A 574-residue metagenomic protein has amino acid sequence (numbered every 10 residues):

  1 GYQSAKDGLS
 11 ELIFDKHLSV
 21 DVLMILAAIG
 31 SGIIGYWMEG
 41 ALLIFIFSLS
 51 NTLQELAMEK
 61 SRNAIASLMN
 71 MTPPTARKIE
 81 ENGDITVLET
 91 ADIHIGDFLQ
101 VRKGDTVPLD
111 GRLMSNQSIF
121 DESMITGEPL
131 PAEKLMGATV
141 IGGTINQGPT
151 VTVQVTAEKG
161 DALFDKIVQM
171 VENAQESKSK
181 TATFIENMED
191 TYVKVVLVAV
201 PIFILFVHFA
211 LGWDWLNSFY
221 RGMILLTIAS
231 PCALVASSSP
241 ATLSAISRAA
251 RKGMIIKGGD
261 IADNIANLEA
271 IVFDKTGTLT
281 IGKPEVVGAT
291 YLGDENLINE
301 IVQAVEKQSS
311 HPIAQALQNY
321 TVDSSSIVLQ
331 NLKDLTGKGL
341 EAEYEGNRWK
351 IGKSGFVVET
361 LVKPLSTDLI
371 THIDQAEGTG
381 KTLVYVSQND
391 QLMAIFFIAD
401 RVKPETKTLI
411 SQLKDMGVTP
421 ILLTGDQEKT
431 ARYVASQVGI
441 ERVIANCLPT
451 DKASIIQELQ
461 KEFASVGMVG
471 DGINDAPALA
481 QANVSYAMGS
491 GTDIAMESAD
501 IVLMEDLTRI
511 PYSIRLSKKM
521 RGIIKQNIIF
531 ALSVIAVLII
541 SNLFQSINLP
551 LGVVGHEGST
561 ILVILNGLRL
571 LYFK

Functional and structural regions predicted by a protein language model:
G1-P73, F98, P129-N217, M520: Actuator/coupling domain of P-type ATPases
A5-E11, D475, A480, S490 (+1 more regions): Membrane-embedded alpha-helical bundles of multi-pass transporters
L9-H17, L56-S67, P240-G259, L570-K574: Juxtamembrane helix-loop transition segments at the membrane interface in multi-pass membrane proteins
S67-V153, A157-K159, D260-Q303, E343: Conserved cytosolic catalytic loops of P-type ATPases
A138, I261-E345, E428-R432, S436-D451 (+2 more regions): Conserved cytosolic catalytic headpiece of P-type ATPases
T183-W215, R221-S239, K525-E557: Bilayer-spanning, highly hydrophobic alpha-helical transmembrane segments
Y291-M416, R442: P-type ATPase nucleotide-binding
G346, Q388-Q526: Conserved ATP-binding TGD loop and adjacent catalytic N/P-domain core of P-type ATPases
